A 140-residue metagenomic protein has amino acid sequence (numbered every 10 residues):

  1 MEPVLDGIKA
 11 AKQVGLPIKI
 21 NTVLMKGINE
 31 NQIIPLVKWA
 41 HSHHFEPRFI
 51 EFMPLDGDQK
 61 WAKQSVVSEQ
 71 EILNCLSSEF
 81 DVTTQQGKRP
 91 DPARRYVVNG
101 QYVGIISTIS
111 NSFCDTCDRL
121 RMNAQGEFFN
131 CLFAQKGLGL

Functional and structural regions predicted by a protein language model:
M1-R48: Radical SAM/AdoMet-radical enzyme domain recognition
T22, I50-E51, Q86-K88: Short loop/turn and capping residues at structural boundaries
V23-M25, F52-P54, T108: Active-site beta-loop-alpha junctions enriched in small/polar residues
V37, R48-I50, I106, N130-C131: Beta-strand scaffold of nucleotide-dependent catalytic cores
L55-L140: Accessory C-terminal segments flanking Radical SAM cores
